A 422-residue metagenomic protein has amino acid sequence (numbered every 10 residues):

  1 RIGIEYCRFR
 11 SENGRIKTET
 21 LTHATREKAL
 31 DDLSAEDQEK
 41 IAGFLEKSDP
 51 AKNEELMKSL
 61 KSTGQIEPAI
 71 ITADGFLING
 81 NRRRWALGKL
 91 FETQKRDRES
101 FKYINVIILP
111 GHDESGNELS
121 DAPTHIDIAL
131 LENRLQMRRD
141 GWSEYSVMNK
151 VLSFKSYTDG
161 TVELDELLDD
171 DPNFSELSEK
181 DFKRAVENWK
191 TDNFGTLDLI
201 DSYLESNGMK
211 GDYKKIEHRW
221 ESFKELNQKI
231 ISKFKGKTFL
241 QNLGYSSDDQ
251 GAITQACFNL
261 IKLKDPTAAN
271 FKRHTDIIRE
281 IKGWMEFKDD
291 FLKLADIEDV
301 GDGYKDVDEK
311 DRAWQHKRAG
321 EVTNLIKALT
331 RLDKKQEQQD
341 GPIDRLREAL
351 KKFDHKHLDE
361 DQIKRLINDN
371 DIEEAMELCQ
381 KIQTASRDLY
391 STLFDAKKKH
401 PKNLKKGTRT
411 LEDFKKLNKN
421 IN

Functional and structural regions predicted by a protein language model:
R1-K17, K327-G341, K352, K356-I363: Generic N-terminal leader segments that precede the first folded domain
R1-R98: Short, charged/polar connector segments at secondary-structure boundaries
Q38, G236, I253-T254, F271-H274 (+2 more regions): Short amphipathic alpha-helical segments that mediate assembly, nucleic-acid/protein binding, or membrane association
F44-L45, S100-E205: Amphipathic, charge-rich alpha-helical segments that serve as recognition/docking helices
K95-I104, M148, E176-P266, R273: Amphipathic alpha-helical "recognition" segments
D276-P342: C-terminal structural cap/anchor segments
E337-N422: Charge-dense, extended regions
